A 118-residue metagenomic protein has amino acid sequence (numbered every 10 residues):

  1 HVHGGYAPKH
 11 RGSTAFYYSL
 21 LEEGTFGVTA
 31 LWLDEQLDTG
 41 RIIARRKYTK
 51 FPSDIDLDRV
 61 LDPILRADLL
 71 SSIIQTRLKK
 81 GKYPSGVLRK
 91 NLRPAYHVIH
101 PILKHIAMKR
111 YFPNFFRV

Functional and structural regions predicted by a protein language model:
H1-P113: Donor/substrate-binding cores of folate-linked one-carbon enzymes
